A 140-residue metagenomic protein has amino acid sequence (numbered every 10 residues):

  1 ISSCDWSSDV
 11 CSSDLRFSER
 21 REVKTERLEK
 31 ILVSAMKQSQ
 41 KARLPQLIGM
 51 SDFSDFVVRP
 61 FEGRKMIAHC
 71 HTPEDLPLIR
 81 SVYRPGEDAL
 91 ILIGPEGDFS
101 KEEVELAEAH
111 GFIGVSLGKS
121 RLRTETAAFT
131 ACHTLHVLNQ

Functional and structural regions predicted by a protein language model:
I1-V10: Single conserved hydrophobic/aromatic residue that forms the stacking wall/gate of nucleotide- or nucleobase-binding
S7, F61, H110-G111: Short, structured coil segments at secondary-structure junctions
C11-F17: Glycine-rich, proline-tolerant flexible connector loops at the mouths of alpha/beta enzymes
F17-L92: S-adenosyl-L-methionine/SAH cofactor-binding core of RNA-modifying enzymes
H71-T72, E96-G97, K119-L122: Short, acidic/turn-prone active-site loops that include or flank metal/cofactor- and phosphate-binding residues
G86-L106: A C-terminal functional module that forms or caps the active site or interfaces directly with catalytic machinery
K101-Q140: Structured adenosyl-cofactor binding patch, chiefly the S-adenosyl-L-methionine
